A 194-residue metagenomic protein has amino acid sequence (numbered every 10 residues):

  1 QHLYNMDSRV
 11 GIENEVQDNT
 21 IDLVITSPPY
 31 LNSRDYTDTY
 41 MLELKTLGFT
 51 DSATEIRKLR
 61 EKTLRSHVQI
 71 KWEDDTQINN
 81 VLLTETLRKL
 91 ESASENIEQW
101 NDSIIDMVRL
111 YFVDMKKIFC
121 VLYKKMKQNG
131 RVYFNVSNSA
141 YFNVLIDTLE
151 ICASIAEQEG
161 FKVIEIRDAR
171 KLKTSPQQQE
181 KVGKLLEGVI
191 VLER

Functional and structural regions predicted by a protein language model:
Q1-I25, Y30-F134, S139-R194: Class I S-adenosyl-L-methionine-dependent methyltransferase catalytic core
